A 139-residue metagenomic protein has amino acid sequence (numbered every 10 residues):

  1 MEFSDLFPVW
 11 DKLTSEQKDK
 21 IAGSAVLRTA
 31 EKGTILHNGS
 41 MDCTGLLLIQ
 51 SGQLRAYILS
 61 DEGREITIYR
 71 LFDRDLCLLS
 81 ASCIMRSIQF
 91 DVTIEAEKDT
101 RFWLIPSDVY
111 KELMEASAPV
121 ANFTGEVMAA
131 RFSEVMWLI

Functional and structural regions predicted by a protein language model:
M1-K32, A81-M85: Cyclic nucleotide-binding regulatory module and flanking cytosolic helices
K32, R64-T67, S80-A81, Y110 (+2 more regions): Glycine-rich, flexible loop/turn motifs
I35-A96: Cyclic nucleotide-binding regulatory domains
F90, V109-I139: A small-molecule sensor/coupling module
